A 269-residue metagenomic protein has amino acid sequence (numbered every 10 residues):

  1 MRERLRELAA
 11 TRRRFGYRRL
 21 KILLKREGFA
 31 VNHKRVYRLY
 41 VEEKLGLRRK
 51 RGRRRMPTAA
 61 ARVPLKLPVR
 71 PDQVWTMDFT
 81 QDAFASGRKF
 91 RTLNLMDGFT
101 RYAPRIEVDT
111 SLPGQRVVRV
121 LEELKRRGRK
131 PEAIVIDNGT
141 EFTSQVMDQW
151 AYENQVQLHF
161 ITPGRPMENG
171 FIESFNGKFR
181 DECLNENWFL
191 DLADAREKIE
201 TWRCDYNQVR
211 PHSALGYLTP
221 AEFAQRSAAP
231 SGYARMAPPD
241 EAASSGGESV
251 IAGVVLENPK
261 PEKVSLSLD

Functional and structural regions predicted by a protein language model:
M1-V74, R165, A221-A228: Basic, flexible linker segments flanking DNA-binding modules in nucleic acid-interacting mobile-element proteins
A10-R14, R26-F29, L67-P68, F84-A85 (+3 more regions): Conserved, non-catalytic sequence blocks in retroelement Pol enzymes and Pol-derived host proteins
G16, T100-Y102, G128-A133: Short, surface-exposed connector motifs at secondary-structure boundaries
L47, Q157-L158: Hydrophobic beta-strand scaffold residues
L67, N154, G177-D269: C-terminal domain-tail junction helix/linker
V74-P104, T110: An active-site-proximal beta-strand-loop segment
F84, R88-K89, I106-K130, T140: Active-site beta-loop-alpha junctions of metal-dependent nucleic acid enzymes, especially the RNase H-like/DDE
I136-T140, S144-W150, L158-R180, D191-E200 (+1 more regions): RNase H-like two-metal-ion nuclease catalytic core shared by retroviral integrases and related mobile-element nucleases
